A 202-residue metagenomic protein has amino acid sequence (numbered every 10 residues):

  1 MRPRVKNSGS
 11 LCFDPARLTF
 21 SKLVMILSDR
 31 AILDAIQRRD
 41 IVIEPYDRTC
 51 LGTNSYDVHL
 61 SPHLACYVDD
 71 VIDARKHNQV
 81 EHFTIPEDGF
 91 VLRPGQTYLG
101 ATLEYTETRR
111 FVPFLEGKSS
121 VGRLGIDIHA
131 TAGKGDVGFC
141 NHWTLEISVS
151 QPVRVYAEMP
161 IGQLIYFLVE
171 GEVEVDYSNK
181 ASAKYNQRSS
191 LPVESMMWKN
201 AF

Functional and structural regions predicted by a protein language model:
R2-R4, R17: Basic polycationic patches enriched in arginine
F20-F202: DUTPase catalytic domain/fold
